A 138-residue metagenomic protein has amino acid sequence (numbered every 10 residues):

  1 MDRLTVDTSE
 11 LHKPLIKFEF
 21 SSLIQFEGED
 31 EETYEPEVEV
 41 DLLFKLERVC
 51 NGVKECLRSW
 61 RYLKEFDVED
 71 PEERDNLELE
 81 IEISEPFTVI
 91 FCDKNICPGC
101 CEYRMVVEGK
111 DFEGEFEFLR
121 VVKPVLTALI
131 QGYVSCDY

Functional and structural regions predicted by a protein language model:
M1-Y138: Extracellular jelly-roll beta-sandwich "head" domains, especially the C-terminal globular C1q domain
